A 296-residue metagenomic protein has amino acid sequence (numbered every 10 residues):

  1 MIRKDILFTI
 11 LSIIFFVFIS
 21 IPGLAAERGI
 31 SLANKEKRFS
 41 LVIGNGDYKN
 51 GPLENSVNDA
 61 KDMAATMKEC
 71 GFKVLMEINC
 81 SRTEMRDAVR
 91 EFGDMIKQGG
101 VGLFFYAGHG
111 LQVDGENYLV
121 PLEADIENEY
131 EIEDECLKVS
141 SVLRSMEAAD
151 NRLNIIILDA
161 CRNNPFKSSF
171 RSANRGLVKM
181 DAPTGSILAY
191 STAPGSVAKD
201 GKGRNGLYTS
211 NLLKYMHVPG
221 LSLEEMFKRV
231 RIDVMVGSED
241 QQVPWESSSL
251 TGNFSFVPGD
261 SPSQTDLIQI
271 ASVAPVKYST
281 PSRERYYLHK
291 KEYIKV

Functional and structural regions predicted by a protein language model:
I2-F8, F15-F16, I21-V296: Cysteine endopeptidase catalytic domains of the caspase/legumain-like
